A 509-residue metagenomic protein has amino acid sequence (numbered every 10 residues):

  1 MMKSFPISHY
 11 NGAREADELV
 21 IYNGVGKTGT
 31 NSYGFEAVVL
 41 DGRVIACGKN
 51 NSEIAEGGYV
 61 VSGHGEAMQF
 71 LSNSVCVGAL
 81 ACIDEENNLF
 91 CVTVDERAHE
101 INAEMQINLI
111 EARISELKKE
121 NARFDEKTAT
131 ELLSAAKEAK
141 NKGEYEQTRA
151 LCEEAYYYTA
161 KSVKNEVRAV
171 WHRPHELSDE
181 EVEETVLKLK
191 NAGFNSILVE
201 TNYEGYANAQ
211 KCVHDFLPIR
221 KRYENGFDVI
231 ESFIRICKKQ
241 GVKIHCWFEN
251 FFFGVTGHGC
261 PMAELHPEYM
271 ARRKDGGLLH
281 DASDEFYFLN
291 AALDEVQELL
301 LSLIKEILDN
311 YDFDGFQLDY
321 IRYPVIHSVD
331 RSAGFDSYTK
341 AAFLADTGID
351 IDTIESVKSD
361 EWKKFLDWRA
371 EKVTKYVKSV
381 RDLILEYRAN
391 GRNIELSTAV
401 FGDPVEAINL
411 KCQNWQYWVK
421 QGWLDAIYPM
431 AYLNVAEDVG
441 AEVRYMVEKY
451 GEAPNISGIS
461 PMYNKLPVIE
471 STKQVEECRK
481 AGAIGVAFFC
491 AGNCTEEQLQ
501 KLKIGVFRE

Functional and structural regions predicted by a protein language model:
M1-V199, E509: Mature N-terminal, pre-catalytic/accessory segment of carbohydrate-active enzymes
D84-N87, L132-A139, T148, W423-G440 (+2 more regions): Substrate-binding cleft of secreted/luminal carbohydrate-active enzymes
N165-V170, L177, H245-N310: Active-site-adjacent "subsite" loops/lids of carbohydrate-active enzymes
R168-L177, V213-F227, A282-L301, E361-T374 (+2 more regions): The substrate-binding groove and active-site-proximal loops of carbohydrate-active enzymes, especially glycoside
H175-N191, V296-I307, E406-Q421, V439-V443 (+1 more regions): Short, acidic/polar
K190-F227: Aromatic-lined carbohydrate-binding/catalytic grooves of carbohydrate-active enzymes
Q210-K221, F252-A282, Y320-E355: Aromatic- and acidic-residue-enriched segments that line the glycan-binding/catalytic groove of carbohydrate-active
F335-P467: Glycoside hydrolase catalytic-domain groove-lining segments
